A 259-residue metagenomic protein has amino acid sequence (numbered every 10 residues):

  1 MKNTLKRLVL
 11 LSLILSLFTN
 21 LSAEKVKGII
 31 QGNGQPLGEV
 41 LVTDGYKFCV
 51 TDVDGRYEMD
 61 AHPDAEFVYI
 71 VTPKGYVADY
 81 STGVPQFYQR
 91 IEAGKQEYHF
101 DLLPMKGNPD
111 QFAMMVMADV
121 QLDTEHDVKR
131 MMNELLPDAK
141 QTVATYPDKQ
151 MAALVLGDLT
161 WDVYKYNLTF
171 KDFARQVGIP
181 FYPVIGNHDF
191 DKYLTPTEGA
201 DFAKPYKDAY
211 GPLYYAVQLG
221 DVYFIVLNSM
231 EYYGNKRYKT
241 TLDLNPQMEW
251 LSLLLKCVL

Functional and structural regions predicted by a protein language model:
M1-V9: Bacterial N-terminal signal peptides that target proteins for export
V9-L17: Bacterial N-terminal signal peptides
L17-K25: Beta-strand-rich domain onsets/edges
E24-K27, Q31-Y46, P63-D64: Short, ordered, surface-exposed loop/turn motifs in non-cytosolic proteins
K25-V26, G32-N33, V77-N167: N-terminal active-site segment of His-dependent metallophosphoesterases
Y46-D60: Short, acidic Ser/Thr/Gly-rich low-complexity loop/linker segments typical of extracellular and cell-surface proteins
P63-S81: A short, solvent-exposed beta-strand micro-motif common in secreted/extracellular proteins
K74-D79, Y164-V258: Extended active-site neighborhood of metal-dependent phosphoesterases/phosphodiesterases
